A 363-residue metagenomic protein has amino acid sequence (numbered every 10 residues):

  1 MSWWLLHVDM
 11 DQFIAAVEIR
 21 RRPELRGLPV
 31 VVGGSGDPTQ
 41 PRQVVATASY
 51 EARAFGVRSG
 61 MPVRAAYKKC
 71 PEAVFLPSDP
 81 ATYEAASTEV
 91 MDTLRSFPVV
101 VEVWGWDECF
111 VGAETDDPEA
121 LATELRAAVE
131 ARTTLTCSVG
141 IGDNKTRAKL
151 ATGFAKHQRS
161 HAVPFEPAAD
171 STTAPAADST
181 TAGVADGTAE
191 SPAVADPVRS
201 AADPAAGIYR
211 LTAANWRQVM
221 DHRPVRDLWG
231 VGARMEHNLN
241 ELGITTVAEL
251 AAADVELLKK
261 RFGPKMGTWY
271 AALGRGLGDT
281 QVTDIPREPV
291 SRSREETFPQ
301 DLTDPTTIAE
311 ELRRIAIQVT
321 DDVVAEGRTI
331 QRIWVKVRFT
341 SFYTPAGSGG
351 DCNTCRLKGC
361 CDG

Functional and structural regions predicted by a protein language model:
M1-W106: Residues that scaffold, gate, or flank divalent-cation-dependent active/transport sites
D9, G56, A66, D107 (+4 more regions): A residue-level signal for conserved active-site and pocket-lining positions in enzyme catalytic cores
V17-I19, Q43-T47, R147-A155, R159-S160 (+2 more regions): Short acidic, glycine/serine/threonine-rich loops at helix termini
R21, F154-A168, A195-G278: Compact, charge-rich alpha-helical regulatory domains located at protein termini
V30-V32, F75, V139, Y270 (+1 more regions): Generic preference for hydrophobic
R58-S171, S191, A195-A201: Long, charge-rich intrinsically disordered scaffolds of nucleic-acid metabolism proteins
D227, M235-G363: DNA-contacting surface of Y-family translesion DNA polymerases
